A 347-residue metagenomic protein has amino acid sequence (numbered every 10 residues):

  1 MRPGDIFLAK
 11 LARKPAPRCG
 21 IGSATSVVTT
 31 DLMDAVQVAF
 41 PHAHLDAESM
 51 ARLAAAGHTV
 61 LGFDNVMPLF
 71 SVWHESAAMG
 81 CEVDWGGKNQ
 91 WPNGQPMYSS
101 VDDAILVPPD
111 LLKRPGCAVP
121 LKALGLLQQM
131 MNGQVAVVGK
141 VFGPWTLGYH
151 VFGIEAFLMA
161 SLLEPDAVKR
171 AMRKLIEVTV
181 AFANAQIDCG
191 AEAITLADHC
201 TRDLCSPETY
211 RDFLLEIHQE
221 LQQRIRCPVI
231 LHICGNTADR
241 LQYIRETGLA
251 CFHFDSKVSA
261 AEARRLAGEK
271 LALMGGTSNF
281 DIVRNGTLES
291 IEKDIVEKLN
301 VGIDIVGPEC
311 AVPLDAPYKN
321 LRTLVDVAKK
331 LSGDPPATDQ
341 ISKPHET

Functional and structural regions predicted by a protein language model:
M1-D31, P109-T347: Active-site loop segments of alpha/beta catalytic cores
T29-L61: Active-site-flanking structural segment that lines cofactor/substrate pockets
M33, A77-G80, L127: Pocket-flanking alpha-helical
L45-E48, M97-D102, R114, D166 (+1 more regions): Intrinsic-disorder/low-complexity, polar/charged segments
A51-A55, F63, C117-L124: Generic internal hydrophobic packing segments that stabilize the cores of diverse globular domains
L53-C81: Glycine-rich, N-terminal phosphate-binding loop and its surrounding beta-alpha-beta segment
S71-D110, Q134: A contiguous, low-structure linker/loop signature
